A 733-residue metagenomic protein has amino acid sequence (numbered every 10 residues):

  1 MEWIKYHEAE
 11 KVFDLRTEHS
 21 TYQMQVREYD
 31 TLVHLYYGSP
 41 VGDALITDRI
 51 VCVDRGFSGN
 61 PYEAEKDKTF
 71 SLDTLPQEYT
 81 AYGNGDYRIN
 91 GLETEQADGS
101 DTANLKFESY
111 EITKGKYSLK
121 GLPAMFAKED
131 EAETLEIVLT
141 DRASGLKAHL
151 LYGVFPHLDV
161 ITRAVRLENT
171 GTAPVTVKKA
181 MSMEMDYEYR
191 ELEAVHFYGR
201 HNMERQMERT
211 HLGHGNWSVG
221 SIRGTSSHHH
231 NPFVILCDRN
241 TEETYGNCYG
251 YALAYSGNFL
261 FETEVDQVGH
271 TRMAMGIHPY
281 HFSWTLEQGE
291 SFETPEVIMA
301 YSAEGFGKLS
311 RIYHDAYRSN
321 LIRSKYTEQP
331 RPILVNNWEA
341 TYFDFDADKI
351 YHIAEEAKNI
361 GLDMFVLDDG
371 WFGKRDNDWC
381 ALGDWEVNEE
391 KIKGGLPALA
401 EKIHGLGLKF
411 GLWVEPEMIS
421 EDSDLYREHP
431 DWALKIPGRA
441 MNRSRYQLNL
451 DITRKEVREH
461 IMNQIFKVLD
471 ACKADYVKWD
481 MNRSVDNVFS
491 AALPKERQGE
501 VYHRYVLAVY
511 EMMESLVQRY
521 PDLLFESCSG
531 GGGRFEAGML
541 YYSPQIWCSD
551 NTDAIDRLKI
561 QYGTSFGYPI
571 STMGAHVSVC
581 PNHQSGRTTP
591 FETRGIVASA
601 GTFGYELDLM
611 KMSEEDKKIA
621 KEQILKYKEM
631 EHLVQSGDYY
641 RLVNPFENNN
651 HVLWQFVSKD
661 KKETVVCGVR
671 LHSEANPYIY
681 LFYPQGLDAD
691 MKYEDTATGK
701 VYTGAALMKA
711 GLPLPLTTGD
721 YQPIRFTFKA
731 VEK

Functional and structural regions predicted by a protein language model:
I4-Y6, K11-D14, E18, Y22 (+3 more regions): Polysaccharide-binding surfaces and accessory modules of carbohydrate-active proteins
H19, V165, G289, V335 (+5 more regions): Conserved, mostly hydrophobic/aromatic
D73-G115, Y245-N258, Y301-K325, L362-L367 (+3 more regions): Glycine-rich, aromatic-flanked loop segments that form ligand/cofactor-binding clefts across common enzyme folds
L105-F107, W284-A303, Q722-K729: Short Pro-Gly-centered flexible turn/kink motifs
V234, E243, P645-D688: Carbohydrate-binding surface patches
Y326-M462, Y476: Aromatic-lined carbohydrate-binding/catalytic grooves of carbohydrate-active enzymes
L425-E459, H503-M610: Glycan-recognition surfaces
G704-K733: C-terminal beta-strand-rich structural cap/linker in extracellular carbohydrate-active enzymes
